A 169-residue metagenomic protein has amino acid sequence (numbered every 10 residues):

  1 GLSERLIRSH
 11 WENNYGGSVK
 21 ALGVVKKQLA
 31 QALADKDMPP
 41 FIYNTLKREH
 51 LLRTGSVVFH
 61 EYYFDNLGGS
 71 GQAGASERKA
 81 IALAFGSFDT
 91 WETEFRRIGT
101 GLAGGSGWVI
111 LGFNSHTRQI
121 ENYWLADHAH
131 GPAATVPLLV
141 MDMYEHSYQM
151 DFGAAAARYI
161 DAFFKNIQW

Functional and structural regions predicted by a protein language model:
G1-W169: Feature for soluble, non-membrane regions of globular proteins
